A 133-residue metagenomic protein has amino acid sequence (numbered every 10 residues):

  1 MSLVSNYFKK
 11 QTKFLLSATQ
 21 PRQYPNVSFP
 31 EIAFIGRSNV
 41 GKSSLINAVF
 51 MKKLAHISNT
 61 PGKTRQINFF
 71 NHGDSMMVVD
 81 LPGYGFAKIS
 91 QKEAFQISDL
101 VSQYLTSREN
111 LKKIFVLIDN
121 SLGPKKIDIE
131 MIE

Functional and structural regions predicted by a protein language model:
M1-K92: Conserved G1/Walker A P-loop phosphate-binding module
M76, F95-E133: Conserved C-terminal guanine-recognition region of P-loop GTPase G domains, centered on the G4
